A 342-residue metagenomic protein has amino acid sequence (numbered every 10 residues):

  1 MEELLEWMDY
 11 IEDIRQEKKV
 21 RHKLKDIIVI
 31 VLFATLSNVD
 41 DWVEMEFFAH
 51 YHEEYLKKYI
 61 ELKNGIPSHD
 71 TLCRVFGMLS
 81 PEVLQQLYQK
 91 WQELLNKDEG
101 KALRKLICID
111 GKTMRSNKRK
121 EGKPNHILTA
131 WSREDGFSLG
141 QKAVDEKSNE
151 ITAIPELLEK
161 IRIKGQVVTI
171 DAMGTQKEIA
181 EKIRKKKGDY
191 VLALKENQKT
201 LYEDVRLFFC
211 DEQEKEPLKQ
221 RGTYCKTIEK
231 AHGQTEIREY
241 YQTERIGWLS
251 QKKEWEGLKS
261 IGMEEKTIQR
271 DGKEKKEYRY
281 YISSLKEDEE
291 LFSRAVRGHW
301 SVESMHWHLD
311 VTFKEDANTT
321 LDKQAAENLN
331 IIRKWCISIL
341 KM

Functional and structural regions predicted by a protein language model:
M1-V29: Basic, short loop/linker segments at the boundary and entry of helix-turn-helix/winged-helix-like folds
E17-I27, D271-G272, T320-L329: Structural motif
R21-L87, I170-Q176, I183, C336 (+1 more regions): Short, positively charged, Gly/Tyr-enriched micro-motifs that form contact patches at catalytic or ligand/partner
I30, M45, S68, D110 (+7 more regions): Mobile genetic element proteins and their domesticated derivatives, centered on retroelements and DNA transposons
K63-K120: Active-site- or DNA-interface-adjacent structural scaffold in DNA-acting proteins
L95-G188: Polybasic low-complexity intrinsically disordered regions
K195-R297: An anionic, glycine-rich sequence signature occurring as long contiguous blocks
R297-M342: Basic, amphipathic alpha-helical segments enriched in Lys/Arg and hydrophobic/aromatic residues
